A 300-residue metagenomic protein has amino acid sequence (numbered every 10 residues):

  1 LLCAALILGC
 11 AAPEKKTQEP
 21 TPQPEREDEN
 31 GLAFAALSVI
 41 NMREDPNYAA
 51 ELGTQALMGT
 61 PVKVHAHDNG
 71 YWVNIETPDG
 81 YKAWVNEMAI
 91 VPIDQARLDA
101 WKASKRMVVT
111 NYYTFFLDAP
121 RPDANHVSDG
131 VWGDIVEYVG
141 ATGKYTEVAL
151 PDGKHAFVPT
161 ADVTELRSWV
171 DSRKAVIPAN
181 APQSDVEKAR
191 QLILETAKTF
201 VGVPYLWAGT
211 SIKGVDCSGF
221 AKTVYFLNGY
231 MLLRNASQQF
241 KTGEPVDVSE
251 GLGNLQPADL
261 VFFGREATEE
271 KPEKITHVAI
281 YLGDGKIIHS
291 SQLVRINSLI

Functional and structural regions predicted by a protein language model:
L6-G9: C-terminal motif of bacterial Sec signal peptides marking the signal peptidase cleavage site
P13-N30, N47, P61-K63, E76-T114 (+5 more regions): Boundary regions of SH3-family modules and the immediately adjacent low-complexity/disordered segments in eukaryotic
P46-E51, F115-N125, K241-G251: Short alpha-helix capping/helix-loop boundary micro-motifs
G59, G130-V136, A258: Loop/turn positions that initiate beta-strands
D123, P178-S184, P204-I212, T268: Second-shell loop/turn segments in exported
A197, G209-N228: Active-site nucleophilic cysteine motif
Y230-I300: ...with weaker cross-activation on analogous glycine-rich loops/strands in unrelated enzymes
